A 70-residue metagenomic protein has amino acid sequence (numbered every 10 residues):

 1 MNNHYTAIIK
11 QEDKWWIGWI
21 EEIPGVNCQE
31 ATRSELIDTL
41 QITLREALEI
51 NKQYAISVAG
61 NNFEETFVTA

Functional and structural regions predicted by a protein language model:
M1-Y5, S34-A70: Short, charged, surface-exposed hinge/linker loops at domain edges that act as mobile lids or interdomain connectors
Y5, W16, V26-C28: Structural detector for hydrophobic anchor residues on beta-strands
I9-E21: Short aromatic-glycine-(Arg/Gly/Cys) micro-motifs in beta-strand/loop hairpins
P24-S34: A short, exposed loop/beta-hairpin motif centered on an aromatic-Gly-Thr core
